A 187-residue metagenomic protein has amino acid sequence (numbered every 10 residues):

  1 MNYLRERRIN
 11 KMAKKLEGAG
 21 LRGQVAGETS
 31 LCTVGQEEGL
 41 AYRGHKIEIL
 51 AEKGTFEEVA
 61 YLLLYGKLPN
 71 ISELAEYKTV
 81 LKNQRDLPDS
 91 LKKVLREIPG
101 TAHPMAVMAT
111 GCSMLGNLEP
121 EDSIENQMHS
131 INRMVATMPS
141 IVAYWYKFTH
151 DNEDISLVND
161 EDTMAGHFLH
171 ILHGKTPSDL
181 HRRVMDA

Functional and structural regions predicted by a protein language model:
L4-A187: Hydrophobic alpha-helical bundle cores within soluble ligand-binding/oligomerization subdomains
